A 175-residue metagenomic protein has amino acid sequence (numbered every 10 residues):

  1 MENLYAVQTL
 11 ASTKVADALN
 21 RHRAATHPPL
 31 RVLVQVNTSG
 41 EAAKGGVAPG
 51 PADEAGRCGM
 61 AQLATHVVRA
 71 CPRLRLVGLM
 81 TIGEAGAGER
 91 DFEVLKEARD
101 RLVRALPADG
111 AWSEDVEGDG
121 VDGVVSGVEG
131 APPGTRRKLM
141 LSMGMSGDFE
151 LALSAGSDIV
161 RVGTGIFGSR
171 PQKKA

Functional and structural regions predicted by a protein language model:
M1-G147, L153-A155, F167-S169: Conserved alpha/beta-domain cores
S157-A175: Gly/Pro- and small hydrophobic-enriched strand-loop and loop-to-helix capping segments that sit at the rims
